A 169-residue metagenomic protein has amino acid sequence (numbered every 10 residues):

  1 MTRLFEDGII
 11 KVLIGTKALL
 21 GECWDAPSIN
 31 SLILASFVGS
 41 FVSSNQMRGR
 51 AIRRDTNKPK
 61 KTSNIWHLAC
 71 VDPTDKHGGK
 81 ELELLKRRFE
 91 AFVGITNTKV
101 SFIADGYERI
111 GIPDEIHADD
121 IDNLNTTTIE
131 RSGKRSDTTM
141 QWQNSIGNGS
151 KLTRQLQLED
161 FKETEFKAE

Functional and structural regions predicted by a protein language model:
M1-V100, A104: Conserved RecA-like P-loop NTPase helicase motor core
G79-E169: Long, largely alpha-helical accessory region at the distal end of helicase-like NTP-driven motors
